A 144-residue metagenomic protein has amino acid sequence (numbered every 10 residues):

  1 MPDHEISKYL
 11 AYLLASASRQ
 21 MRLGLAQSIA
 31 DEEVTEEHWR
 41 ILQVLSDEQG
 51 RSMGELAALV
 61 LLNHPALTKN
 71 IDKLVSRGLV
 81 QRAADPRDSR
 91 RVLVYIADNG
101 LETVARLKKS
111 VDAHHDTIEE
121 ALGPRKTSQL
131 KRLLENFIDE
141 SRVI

Functional and structural regions predicted by a protein language model:
M1-E32: N-terminal leader segment of winged-helix/HTH proteins
R22, S52, L59, D72-E135: Charged, amphipathic alpha-helical coiled-coil/dimerization segments
I41-L42: Short alpha-helical "packing" element that flanks the helix-turn-helix/winged-helix DNA-binding module
L45-E48, F137: Short helix-capping/turn signature of helix-turn-helix
P65: Key DNA-contact positions within bacterial/archaeal DNA-binding proteins
